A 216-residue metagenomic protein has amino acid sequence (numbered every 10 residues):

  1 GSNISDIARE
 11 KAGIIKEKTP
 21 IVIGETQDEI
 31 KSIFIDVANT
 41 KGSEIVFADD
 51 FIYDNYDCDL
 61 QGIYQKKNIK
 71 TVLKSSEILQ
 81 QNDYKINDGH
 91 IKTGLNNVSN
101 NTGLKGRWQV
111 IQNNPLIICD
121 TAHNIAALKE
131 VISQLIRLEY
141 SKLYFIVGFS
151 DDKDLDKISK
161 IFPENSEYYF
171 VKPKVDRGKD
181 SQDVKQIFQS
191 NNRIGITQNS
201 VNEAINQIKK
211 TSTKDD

Functional and structural regions predicted by a protein language model:
G1-D59, Q65, I69-G89: Acidic, Mg2+-coordinating active-site environments of NTP-dependent enzymes
D6, N55-E167: Nucleotide phosphate-binding/pyrophosphate-handling subdomain across enzymes that bind or process nucleotide phosphates
A12, I132-I136, I205-K209: Generic structural signal for well-ordered alpha-helical scaffold segments
A12-I14, W108-Q109, K160, K210: Short secondary-structure boundary/capping segments
K16, Y140, T213: Helix-to-beta-strand junctions that scaffold the AdoMet/dcAdoMet cofactor pocket in Class I SAM-dependent enzymes
V22-V46, L116-C119, I125, S159-D215: C-terminal helical cap/extension that packs against the catalytic core of soluble nucleotide-cofactor enzymes
D50-F51, V147-S150, V171-R177: Short, acidic/turn-prone active-site loops that include or flank metal/cofactor- and phosphate-binding residues
